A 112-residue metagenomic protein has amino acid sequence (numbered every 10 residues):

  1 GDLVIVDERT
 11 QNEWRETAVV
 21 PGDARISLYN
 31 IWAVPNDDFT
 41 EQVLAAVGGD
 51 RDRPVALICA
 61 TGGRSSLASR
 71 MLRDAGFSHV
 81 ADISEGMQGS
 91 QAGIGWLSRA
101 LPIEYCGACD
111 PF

Functional and structural regions predicted by a protein language model:
L3, Q11-P54, G63-F112: Rhodanese-like catalytic fold shared by cysteine-dependent sulfurtransferases and DSP/PTP-type phosphatases
L57-C59: Short, surface-exposed ligand- or partner-binding patches at beta-edge/loop junctions that are enriched in aromatics
